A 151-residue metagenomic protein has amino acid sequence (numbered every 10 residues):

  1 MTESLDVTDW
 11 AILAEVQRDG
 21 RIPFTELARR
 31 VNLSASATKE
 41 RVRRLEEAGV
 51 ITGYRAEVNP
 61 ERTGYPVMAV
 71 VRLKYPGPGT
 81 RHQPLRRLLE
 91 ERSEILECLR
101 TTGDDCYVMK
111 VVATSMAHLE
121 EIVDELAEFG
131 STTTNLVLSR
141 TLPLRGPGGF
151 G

Functional and structural regions predicted by a protein language model:
M1-G151: A compositional/biophysical signature of low hydrophobicity enriched in polar/charged and small residues
